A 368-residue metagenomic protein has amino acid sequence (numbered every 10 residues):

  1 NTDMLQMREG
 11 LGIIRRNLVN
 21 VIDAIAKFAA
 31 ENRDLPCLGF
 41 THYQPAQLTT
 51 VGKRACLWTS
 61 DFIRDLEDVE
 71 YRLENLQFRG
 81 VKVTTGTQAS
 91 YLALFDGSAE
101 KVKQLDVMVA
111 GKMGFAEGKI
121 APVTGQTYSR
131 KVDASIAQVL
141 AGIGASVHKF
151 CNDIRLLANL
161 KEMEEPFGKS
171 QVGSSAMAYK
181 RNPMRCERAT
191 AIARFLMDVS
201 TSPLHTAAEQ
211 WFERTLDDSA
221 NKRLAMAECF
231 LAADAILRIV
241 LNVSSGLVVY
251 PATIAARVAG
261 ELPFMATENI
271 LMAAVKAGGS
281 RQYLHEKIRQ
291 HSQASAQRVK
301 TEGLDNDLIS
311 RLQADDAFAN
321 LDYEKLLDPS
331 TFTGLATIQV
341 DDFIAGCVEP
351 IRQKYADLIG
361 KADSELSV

Functional and structural regions predicted by a protein language model:
N1, L5, F62, K103-Q104 (+2 more regions): A generic alpha-helix surface/boundary motif
N1-Q47, F115-V132, R214-S219: Long, non-coiled-coil amphipathic alpha-helical linker/lever segments that couple catalytic cores to other domains
Q6-G10, K53, A134-G142, N269-A277: Short, well-ordered beta-strand elements within core beta-sheets of diverse protein domains
M7, L11, A55, S129 (+4 more regions): Amphipathic alpha-helical coiled-coil segments and their boundaries
R8, R15-L18, I22, T59 (+3 more regions): Hydrophobic face of alpha-helices
R16, D23, Q47-E209: Internal glycine-rich alpha/beta core junctions
L18, I22-P36, F40, L66 (+10 more regions): Long, hydrophobic, amphipathic alpha-helical segments used as structural scaffolds
K161-E162, M177-V368: Glycine-rich cofactor/substrate-binding loops
